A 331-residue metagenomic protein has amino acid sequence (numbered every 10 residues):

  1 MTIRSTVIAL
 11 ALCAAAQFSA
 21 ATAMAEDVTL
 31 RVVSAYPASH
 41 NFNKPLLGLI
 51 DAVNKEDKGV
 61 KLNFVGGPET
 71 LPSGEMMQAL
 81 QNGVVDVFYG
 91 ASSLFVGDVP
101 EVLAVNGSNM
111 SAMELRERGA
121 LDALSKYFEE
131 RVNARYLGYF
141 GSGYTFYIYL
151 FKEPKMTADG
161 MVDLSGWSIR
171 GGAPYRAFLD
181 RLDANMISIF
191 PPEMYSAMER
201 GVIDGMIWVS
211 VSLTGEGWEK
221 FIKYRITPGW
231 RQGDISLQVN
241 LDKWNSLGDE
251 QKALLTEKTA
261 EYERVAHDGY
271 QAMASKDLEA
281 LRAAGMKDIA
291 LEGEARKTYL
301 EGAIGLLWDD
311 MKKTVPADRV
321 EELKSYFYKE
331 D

Functional and structural regions predicted by a protein language model:
M1-A9: Bacterial N-terminal signal peptides that target proteins for export
I8-L10, M24-E114, E130, R135-D331: N-terminal secretory/targeting leader peptides
A9-Q17: Bacterial N-terminal signal peptides
L124-F128: Basic phosphate/pyrophosphate-binding loop/patch that engages nucleotide-derived ligands
